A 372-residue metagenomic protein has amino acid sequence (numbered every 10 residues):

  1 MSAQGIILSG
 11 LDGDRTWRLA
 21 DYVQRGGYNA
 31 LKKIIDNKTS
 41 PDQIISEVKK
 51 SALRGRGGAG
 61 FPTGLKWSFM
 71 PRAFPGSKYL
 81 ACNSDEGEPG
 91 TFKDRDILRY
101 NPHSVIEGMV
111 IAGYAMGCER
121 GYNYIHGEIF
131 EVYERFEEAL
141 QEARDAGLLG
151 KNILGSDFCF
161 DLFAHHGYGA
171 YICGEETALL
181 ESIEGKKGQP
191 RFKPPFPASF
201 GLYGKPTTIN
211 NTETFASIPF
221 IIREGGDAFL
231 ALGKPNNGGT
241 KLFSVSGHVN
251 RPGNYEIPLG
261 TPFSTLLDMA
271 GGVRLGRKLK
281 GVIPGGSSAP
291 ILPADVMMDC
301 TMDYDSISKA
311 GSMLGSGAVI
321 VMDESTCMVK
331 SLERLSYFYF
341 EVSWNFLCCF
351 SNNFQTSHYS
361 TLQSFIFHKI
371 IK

Functional and structural regions predicted by a protein language model:
M1-E47: Cofactor-/ligand-binding subdomain signature composed of acidic, glycine-rich, tryptophan-containing flexible loops
Y22-N29, C82-D94, P197-Y203, S244-V249: Gly-rich Lys/Arg/Thr-decorated short loops/hinges at beta-loop-alpha junctions or inter-strand turns that position
A30-V48, G76-K78, S84, K93-L98 (+5 more regions): Ferredoxin-type iron-sulfur electron-transfer modules in oxidoreductases and energy-metabolism complexes
A52-P62, Y171-C173, K280-S288, Y337-H358 (+1 more regions): Local cysteine-cluster metal-coordination motifs and their immediate loop/turn environment, predominantly Fe-S cluster
A59, L65-W67, T91-D94, Y133-E138 (+7 more regions): Short acidic, glycine/serine/threonine-rich loops at helix termini
N101-A115: Histidine-anchored nucleotide/phosphate-binding helix
G108-V110, L259-R274: Short amphipathic, charge-patterned alpha-helical segments
Y133-L259, G271-R274: Hydrophobic alpha-helical positions that pack around
